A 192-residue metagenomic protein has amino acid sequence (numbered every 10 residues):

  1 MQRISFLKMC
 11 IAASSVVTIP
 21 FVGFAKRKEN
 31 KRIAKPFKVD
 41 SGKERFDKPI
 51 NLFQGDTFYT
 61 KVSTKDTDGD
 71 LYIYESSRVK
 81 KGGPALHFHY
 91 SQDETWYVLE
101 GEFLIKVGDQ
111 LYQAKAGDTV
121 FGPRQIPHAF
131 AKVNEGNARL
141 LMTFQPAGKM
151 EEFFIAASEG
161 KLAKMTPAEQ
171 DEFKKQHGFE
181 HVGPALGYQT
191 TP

Functional and structural regions predicted by a protein language model:
Q2-K26: N-terminal export signals
F21-D56, E159: C-terminal segment of N-terminal export signals and the immediately downstream linker at the start of the mature
I50-L86: A short glycine-rich, His/Asp/Glu-containing loop-to-beta-strand
S77, Y90-I105: Short, conserved beta-strand element in jelly-roll/cupin
A85-S91, A129: Histidine-centered catalytic micro-motifs
Q110-Q125: Short acidic-glycine-tyrosine-enriched beta hairpin
R124-E151: Ligand-binding loop in jelly-roll beta-barrel domains
E159-P192: Acidic/histidine-enriched, glycine/proline-rich intrinsically disordered or flexible terminal extensions
